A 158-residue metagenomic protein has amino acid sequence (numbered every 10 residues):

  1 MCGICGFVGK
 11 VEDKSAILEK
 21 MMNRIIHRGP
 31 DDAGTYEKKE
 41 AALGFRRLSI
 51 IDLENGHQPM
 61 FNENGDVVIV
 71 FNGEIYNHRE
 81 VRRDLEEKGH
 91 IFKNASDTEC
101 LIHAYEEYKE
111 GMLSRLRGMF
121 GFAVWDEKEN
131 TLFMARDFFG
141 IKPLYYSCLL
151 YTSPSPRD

Functional and structural regions predicted by a protein language model:
M1-S153: N-terminus-centric sequence/structural signature that marks the extreme N-terminus and adjacent "lid/interface" module
P154-D158: A short, hydrophobic C-terminal helix/tail in secreted or cell-surface proteins
